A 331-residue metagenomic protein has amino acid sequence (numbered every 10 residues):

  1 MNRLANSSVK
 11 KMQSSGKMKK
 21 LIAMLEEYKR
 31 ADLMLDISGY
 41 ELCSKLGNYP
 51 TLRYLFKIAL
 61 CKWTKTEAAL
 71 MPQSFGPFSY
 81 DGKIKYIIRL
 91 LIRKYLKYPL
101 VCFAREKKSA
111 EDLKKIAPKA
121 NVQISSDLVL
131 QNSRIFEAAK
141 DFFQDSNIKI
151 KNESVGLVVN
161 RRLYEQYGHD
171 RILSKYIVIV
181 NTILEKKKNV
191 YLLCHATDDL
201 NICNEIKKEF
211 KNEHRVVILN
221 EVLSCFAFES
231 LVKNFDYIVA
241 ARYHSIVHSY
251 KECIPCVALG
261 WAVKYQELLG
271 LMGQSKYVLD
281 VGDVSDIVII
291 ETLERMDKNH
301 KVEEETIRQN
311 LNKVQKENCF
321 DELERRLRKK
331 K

Functional and structural regions predicted by a protein language model:
M1-K331: Active-site anion-handling motifs in enzyme catalytic cores
